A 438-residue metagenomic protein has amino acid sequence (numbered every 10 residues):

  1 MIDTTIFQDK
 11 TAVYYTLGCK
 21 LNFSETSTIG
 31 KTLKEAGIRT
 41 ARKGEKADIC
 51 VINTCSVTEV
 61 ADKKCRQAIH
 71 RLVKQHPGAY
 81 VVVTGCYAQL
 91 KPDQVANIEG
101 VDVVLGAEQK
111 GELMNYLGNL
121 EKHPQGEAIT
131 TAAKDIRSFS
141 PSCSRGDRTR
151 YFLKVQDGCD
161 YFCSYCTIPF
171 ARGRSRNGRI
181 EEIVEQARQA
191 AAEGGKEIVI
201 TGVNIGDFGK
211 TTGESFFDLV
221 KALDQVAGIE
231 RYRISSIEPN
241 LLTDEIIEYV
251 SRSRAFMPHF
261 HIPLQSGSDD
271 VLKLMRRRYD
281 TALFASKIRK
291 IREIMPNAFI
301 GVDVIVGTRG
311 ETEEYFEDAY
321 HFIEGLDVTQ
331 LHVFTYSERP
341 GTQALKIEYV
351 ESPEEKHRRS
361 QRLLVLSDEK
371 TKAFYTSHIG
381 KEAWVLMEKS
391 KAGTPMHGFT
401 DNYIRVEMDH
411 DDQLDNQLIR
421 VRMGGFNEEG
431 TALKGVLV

Functional and structural regions predicted by a protein language model:
M1-T201, G206-D207, K221, E245 (+7 more regions): Proteins enriched for Cys/Gly/acidic motifs involved in redox and nucleic-acid/cofactor modification
V81-V82, L90-K91, A192-E314: Conserved SAM/AdoMet-binding glycine-rich loop
G146-T149, C159-D160, F256, S266 (+5 more regions): Short flexible coil/turn linkers enriched for glycine and charged/polar residues that connect secondary-structure
I262, D303, I323, L331 (+3 more regions): Hydrophobic, well-ordered secondary-structure elements that form the walls of internal hydrophobic environments
E311, L326-V328: Contiguous mid-protein beta-loop-alpha structural module that forms a pocket-lining wall or clamp of enzyme active
Y315-Y320: Short, acidic/polar
T329, T342-K346: Short glycine-rich, low-complexity segments
K346-V438: Terminal RNA-binding accessory module
